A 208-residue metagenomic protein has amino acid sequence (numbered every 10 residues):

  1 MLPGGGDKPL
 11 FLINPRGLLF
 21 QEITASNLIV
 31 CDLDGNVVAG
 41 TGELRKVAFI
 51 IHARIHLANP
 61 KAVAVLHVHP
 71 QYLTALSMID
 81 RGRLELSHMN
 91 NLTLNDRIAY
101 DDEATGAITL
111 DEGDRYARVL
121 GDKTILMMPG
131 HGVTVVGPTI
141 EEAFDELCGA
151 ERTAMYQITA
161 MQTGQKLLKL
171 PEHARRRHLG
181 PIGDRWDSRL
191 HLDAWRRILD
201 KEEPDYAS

Functional and structural regions predicted by a protein language model:
M1-S208: Glycine-rich flexible loops
